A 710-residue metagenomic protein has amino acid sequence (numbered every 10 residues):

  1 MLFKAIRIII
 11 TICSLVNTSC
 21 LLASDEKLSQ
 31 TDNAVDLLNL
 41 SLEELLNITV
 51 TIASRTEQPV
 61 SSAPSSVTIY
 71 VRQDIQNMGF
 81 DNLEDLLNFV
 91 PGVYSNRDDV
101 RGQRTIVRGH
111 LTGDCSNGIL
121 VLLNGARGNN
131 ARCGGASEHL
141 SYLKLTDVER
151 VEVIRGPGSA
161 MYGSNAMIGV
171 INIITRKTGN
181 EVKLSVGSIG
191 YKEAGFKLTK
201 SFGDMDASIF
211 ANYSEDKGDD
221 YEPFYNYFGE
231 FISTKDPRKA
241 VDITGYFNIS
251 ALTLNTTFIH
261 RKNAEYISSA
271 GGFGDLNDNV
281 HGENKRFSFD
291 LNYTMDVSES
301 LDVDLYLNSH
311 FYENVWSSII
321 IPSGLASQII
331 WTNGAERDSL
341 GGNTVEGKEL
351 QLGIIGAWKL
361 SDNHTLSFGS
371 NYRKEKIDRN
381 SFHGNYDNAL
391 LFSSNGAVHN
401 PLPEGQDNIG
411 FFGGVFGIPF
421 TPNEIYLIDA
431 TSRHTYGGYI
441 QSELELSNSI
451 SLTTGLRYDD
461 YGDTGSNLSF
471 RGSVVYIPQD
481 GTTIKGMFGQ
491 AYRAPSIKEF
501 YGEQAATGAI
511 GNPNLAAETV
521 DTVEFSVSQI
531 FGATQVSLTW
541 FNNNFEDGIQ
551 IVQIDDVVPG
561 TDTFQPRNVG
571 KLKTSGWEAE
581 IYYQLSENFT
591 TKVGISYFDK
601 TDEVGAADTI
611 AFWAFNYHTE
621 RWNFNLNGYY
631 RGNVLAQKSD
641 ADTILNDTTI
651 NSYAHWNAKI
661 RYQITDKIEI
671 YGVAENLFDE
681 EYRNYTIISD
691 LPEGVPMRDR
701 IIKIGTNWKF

Functional and structural regions predicted by a protein language model:
T51-I52, T56-V67, E84, N88-R127: Extracytoplasmic beta-strand/coil segments of soluble accessory domains associated with Gram-negative outer-membrane
L83-L86, Q103-R108, I119-N124, E138-S141 (+3 more regions): N-terminal periplasmic accessory domains that precede and gate Gram-negative outer-membrane beta-barrel machines
R127-R155: Short acidic/polar hinge/loop motifs at secondary-structure boundaries that mediate gating or recognition
A160, N172, G179-N180, S185 (+2 more regions): Periplasmic-side early beta-strands and strand-to-turn transitions of outer-membrane beta-barrels
T199-S201, V241-I243, N248, G282 (+6 more regions): Conserved C-terminal beta-signal and adjacent last beta-strands/turns of outer-membrane beta-barrel proteins
Y246-K262, E283-S466, I477, S537-L538 (+1 more regions): Face-selective signature of the C-terminal outer-membrane beta-barrel domain
D275-D296, L427-R433, I477, T483 (+5 more regions): Outer-membrane beta-barrel signature, preferentially recognizing the C-terminal barrel domain of Gram-negative
E445-L452, W540-N544, T561-S639, V673 (+1 more regions): Gram-negative outer-membrane beta-barrel transporters
